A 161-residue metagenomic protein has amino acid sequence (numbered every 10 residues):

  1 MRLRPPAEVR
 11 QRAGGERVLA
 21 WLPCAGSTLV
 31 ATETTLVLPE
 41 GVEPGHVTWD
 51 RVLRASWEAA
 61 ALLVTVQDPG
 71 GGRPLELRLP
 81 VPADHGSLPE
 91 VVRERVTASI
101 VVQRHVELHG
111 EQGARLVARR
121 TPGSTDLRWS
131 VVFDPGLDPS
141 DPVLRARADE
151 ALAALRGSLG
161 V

Functional and structural regions predicted by a protein language model:
M1-V161: Eukaryotic intrinsically disordered, low-complexity regulatory linkers and tails enriched in Ser/Thr/Pro
